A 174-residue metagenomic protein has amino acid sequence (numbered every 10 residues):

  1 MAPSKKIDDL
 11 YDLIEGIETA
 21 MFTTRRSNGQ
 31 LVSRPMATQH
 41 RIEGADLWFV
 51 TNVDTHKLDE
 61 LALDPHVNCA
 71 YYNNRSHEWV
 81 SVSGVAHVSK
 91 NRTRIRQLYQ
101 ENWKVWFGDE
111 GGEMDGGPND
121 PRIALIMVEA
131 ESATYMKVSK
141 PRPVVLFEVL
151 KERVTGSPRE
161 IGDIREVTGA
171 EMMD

Functional and structural regions predicted by a protein language model:
M1-E18, E171-D174: N-terminal leader/targeting segments and the immediate start of mature chains
D12-N28, V67-Y71: A short, Trp-centered hydrophobic/proline-enriched beta-strand micro-motif
L31-P35: A positional/architectural concept
M36-H40: A short, well-structured catalytic beta-strand-centered motif of the EAL phosphodiesterase domain for c-di-GMP
E43-W48: Short active-site oxyanion
V50-N52, Y72: Short His-Asn-centered micro-motif
E60-A130: Short, structured beta-strand-loop surface elements
G116-D174: C-terminal edge-of-domain segments
